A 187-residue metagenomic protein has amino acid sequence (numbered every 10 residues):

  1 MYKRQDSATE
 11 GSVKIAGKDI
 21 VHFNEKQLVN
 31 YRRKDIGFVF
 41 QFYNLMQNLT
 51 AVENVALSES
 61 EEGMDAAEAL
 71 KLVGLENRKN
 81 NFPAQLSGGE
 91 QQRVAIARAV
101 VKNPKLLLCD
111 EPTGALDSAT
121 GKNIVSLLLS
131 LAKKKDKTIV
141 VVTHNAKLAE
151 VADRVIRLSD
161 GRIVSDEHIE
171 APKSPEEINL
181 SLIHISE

Functional and structural regions predicted by a protein language model:
M1-Q5, I183-E187: Conserved small/polar residues in nucleotide/adenosyl-binding loops
Y2-V151, R157: ABC family nucleotide-binding domain
F23-E25, C109, I178-L182, S186: Short alpha-helical interface patches
Y43-L45, P112, E170-S174, S186: Short C-terminal domain-edge/linker segments immediately following a structured domain
R162-L182: Conserved beta-strand-loop-alpha-helix hinge in the C-terminal portion of ABC ATPase nucleotide-binding domains
